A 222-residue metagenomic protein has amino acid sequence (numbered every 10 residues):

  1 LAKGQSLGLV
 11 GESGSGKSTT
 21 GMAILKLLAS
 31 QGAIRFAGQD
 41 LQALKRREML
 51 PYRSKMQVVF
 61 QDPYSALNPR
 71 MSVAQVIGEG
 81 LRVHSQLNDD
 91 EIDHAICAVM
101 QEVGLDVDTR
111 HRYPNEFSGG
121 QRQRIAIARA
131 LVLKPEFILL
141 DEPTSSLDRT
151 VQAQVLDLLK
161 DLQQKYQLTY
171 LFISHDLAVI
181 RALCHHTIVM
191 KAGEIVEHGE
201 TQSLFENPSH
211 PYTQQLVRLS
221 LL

Functional and structural regions predicted by a protein language model:
G32-D40: Conserved ABC transporter NBD signature motif
L41-Q57, Q75, V83, S203-P208: ABC ATPase NBD coupling module
D90-D108, V217-R218: Conserved ABC ATPase "signature" region
Y113-F117, Q121: Conserved ABC ATPase signature
V132-E136: A short, proline-enriched helix->beta-strand linker immediately N-terminal to the Walker B motif in ABC-type P-loop
H198-G199: ABC ATPase "signature
